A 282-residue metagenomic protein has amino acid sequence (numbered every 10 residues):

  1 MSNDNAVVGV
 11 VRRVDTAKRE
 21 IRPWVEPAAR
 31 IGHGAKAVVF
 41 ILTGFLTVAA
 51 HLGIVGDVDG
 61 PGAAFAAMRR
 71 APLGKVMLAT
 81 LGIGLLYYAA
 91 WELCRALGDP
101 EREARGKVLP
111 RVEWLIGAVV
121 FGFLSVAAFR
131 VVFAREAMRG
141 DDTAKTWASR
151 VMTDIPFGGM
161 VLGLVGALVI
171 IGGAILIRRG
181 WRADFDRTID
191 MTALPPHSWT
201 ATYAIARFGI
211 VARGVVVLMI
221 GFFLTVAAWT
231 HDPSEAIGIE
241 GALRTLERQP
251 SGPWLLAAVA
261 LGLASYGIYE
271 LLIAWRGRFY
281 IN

Functional and structural regions predicted by a protein language model:
S2-L86, G106, A274: An N-terminus-focused feature that recognizes amino-terminal "leader" regions
S2-T16, A37-L46, A79, R207-N282: C-terminal functional regions that serve as terminal interaction/effector modules
P23-F40, K107-G122, A204-V215: Alpha-helical transmembrane segments and their helix-start/interface "positive-inside/aromatic belt" motifs in integral
P23-W24, L46, P72-D184: Hydrophobic, ordered structural segments
T47-D57, R95-E103, A128-M138, R179-D190 (+2 more regions): Perimembrane helix-loop junctions in membrane proteins
D59-M68, W147-M152, S198, P233-W254: Short, membrane-exposed interhelical loops at transmembrane-helix boundaries
V169-D190, I210-R213, V217-I220: Short helix-capping and hinge/turn segments at secondary-structure transitions, especially at repeat and domain
F185-Y203: Juxtamembrane inter-helical linkers in multi-pass membrane proteins
